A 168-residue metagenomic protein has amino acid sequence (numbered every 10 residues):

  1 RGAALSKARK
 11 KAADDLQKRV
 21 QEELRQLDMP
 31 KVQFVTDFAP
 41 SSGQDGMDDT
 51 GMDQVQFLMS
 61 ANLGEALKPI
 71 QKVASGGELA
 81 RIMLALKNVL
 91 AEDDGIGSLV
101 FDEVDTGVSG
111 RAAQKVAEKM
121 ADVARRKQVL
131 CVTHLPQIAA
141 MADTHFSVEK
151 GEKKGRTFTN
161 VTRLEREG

Functional and structural regions predicted by a protein language model:
R1-S42: Charged, surface-exposed helical/loop "interaction arms" that form contiguous linear patches used for dimerization
K18, Q26-V32, D48-D53, L63-A66 (+3 more regions): Short flexible coil/turn linkers enriched for glycine and charged/polar residues that connect secondary-structure
R25-L27, D45-T50, Q71-A74, V89 (+4 more regions): Replace "in large, NTP-powered and nucleic-acid-processing enzymes" with "in large, NTP-powered factors and other
T36-P40, M59-L63, L86-N88, E149-K150 (+1 more regions): Flexible glycine-/small-residue-rich
V55, R111-G168: C-terminal lobe/lid and adjacent interdomain/linker elements of RecA-like ASCE P-loop ATPase modules
Q56-F57, A61-G64, G77-L99: GG-anchored amphipathic helix commonly corresponding to the ABC/SMC/Rad50 NBD signature/C-loop
D93-D94, T106-Q114: Conserved D-loop-proximal element of ABC-family nucleotide-binding domains
D102-E103: Walker B catalytic acidic pair
